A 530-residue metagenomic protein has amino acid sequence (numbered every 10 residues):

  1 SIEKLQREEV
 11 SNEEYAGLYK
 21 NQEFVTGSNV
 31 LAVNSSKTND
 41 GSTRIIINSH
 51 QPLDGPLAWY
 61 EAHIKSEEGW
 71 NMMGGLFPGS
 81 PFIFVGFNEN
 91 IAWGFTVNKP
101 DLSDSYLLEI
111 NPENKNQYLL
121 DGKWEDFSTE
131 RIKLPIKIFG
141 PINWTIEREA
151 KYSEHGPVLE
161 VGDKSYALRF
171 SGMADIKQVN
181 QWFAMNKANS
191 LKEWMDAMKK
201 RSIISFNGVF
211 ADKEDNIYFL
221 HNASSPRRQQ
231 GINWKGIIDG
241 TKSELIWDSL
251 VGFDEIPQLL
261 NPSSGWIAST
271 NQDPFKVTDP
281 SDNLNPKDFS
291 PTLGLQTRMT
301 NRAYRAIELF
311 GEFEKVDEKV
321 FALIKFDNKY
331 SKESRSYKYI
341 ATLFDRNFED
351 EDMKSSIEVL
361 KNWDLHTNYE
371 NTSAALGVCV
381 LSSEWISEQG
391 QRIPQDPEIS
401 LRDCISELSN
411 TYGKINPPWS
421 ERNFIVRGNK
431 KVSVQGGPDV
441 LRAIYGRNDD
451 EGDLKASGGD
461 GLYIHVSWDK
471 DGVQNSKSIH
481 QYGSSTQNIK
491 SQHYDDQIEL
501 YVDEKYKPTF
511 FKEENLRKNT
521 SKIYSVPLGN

Functional and structural regions predicted by a protein language model:
S1-I46, Q51-P52, R201, K213-Y218 (+4 more regions): Acidic, low-complexity N-terminal propeptides/linkers enriched in Ser/Thr/Asp/Gly that mediate export, maturation
V25, S66-F82, G86-I91, F95-D239: Glycine- and hydrophobic-rich flexible loops that cap the catalytic core of alpha/beta enzyme folds
S28-S35, S80-V85, E255-Q258: Short, surface-exposed beta-strand/loop micro-motifs that present aromatic residues
N39-D40, Q51-L53, I91-W93, P100 (+1 more regions): Primarily extracytoplasmic ectodomains and periplasmic/lumenal surface modules that are beta-strand-rich
D54-A58: Cytochrome P450 core scaffold surrounding the K-helix E-X-X-R motif and the conserved "meander" helix-loop region
G122, D126, A174, W182-N189 (+10 more regions): Catalytic cores of large soluble enzymes that bind and process phosphate-bearing ligands
N180-F206, K213, L284-I340: Proteins synthesized as precursors that undergo proteolytic processing into mature forms
I203-F313, T367, L381-E384: Hydrophobic alpha-helical segments
